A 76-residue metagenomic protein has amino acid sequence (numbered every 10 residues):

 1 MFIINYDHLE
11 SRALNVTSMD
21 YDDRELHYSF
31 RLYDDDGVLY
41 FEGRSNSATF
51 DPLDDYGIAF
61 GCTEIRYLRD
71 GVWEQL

Functional and structural regions predicted by a protein language model:
M1-F2, L14, Y56, T63: Residue-level marker of intrinsically disordered, low-complexity segments enriched for small/polar residues
F2-F41: N-terminal acidic leader/helix
D35-R69: Acidic, low-complexity, intrinsically disordered interaction modules
V72-L76: Tryptophan-centered short beta-strand motifs
